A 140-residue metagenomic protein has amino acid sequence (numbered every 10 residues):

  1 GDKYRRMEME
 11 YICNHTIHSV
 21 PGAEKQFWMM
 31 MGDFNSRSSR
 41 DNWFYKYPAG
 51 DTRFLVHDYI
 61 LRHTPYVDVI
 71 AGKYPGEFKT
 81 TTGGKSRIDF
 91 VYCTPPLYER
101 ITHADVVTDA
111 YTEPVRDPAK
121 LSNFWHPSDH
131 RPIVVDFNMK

Functional and structural regions predicted by a protein language model:
G1-Y4, N42-F44: Short, solvent-exposed loop/turn segments at secondary-structure boundaries
D2-E24: A long, amphipathic alpha-helix that forms part of the scaffold/cap immediately adjacent to metal-dependent active
E10-N14, G32, D58: Internal, well-ordered alpha-helical scaffold/interface segments that support domain packing or protein-protein contacts
H18-M29, S36-K140: Metal-dependent phosphoester-hydrolase catalytic domains
